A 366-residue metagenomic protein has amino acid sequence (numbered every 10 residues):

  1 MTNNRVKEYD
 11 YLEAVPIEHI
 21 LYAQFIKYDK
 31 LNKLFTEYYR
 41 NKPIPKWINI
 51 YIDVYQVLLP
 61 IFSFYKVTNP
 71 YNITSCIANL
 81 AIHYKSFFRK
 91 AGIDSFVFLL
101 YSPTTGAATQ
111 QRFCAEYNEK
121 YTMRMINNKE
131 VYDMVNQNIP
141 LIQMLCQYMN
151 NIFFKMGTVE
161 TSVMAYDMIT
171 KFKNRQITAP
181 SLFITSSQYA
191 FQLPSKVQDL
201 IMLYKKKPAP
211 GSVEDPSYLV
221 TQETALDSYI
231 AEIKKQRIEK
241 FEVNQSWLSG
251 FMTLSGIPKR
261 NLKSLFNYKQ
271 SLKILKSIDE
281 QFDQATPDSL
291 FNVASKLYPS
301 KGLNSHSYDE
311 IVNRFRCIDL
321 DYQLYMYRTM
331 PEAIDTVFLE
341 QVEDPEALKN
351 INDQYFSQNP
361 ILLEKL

Functional and structural regions predicted by a protein language model:
N3-A179, S195-P210: Noncatalytic, basic helical substrate-engagement surface that gates or grips nucleic-acid strands
K7, E13-P16, A23, P43 (+5 more regions): Intrinsically disordered, low-complexity Ser/Thr/Pro-rich tracts
L59, E130-N350, L363: Nuclease catalytic cores that cleave nucleic-acid phosphodiester bonds, predominantly acidic two-metal-ion
S357, I361-K365: Non-catalytic accessory regions used for complex assembly or targeting
